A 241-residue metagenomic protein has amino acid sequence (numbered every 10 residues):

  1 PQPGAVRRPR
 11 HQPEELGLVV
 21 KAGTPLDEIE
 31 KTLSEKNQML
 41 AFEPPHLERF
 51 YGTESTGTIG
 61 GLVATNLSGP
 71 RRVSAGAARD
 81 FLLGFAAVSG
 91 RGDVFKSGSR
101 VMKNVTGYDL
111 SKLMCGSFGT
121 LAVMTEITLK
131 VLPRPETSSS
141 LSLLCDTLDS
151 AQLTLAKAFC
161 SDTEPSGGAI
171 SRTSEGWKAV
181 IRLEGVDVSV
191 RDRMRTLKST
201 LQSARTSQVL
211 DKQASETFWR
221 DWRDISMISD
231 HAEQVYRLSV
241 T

Functional and structural regions predicted by a protein language model:
Q2-S55, V63, L67-R100, P135-L143 (+1 more regions): N-terminal glycine-rich flavin-associated loop
V20, G57-T58, G116, V123: Short conserved micro-motifs on helix faces and helix-strand junctions that flank and scaffold key functional residues
A64, L83-Q234: C-terminal substrate-binding/cap subdomain adjacent to the FAD-binding core in PCMH-type and related FAD-linked
S239-V240: Long, low-complexity, Ser/Pro/Thr/Gly-rich intrinsically disordered regulatory regions of eukaryotic transcription
